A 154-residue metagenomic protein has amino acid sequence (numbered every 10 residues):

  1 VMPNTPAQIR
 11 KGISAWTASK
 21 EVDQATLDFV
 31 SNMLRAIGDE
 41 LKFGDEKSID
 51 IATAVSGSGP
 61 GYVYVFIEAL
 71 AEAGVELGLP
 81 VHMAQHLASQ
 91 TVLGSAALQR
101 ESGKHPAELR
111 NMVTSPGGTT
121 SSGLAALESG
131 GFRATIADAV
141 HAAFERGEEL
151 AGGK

Functional and structural regions predicted by a protein language model:
P6, S14, S56-V63, T119-T120: Gly/Ser/Thr-rich beta-alpha loop segments that engage phosphate groups in nucleotides
P6-A7, S102: Alpha/beta catalytic cores of group-transfer enzymes, especially the acyltransferase/condensing modules of polyketide
I13-I51, Y64-E101, R146: Internal alpha-helical scaffold of NAD(P)-dependent oxidoreductase catalytic cores
D50-G61, R110: A short glycine-threonine-serine/GTX helix/turn-capping micro-motif
S89-K154: NAD(P)-dependent Rossmann-like dehydrogenase/reductase catalytic/cofactor-binding core
